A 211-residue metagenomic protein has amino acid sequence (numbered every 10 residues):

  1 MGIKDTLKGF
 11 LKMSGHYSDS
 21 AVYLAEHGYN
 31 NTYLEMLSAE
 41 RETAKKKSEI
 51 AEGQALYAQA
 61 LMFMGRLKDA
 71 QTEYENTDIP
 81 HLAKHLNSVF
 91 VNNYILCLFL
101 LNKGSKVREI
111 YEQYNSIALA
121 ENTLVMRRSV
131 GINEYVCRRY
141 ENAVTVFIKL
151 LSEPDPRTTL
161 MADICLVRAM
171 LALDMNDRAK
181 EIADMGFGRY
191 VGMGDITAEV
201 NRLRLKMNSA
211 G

Functional and structural regions predicted by a protein language model:
M1-E42: N-terminal leader/linker segments that initiate helical-solenoid repeat arrays
I3, D177-G211: Terminal, low-structured helical/coil segments at or just beyond the last alpha-helical repeat
D5-M13, S38-E49, E75-K84, E112-E121 (+2 more regions): Solenoid-like repeat scaffolds
G9-D19, K46-A55, A83-N92, L119-S129 (+2 more regions): Generic helix N-cap/helix-start motif at coil->alpha-helix transitions
V22-S38, L61-E75, F99-I110, Y135-F147: Helix-turn-helix repeat elements of alpha-solenoid scaffolds
V22-Y23, T43, A60, C97 (+3 more regions): Residue-level signature for tetratricopeptide repeat
G65-R128: A generic tandem-repeat structural signature
L151-S152, L160-A172: Alpha-helical protein-protein interaction scaffolds
